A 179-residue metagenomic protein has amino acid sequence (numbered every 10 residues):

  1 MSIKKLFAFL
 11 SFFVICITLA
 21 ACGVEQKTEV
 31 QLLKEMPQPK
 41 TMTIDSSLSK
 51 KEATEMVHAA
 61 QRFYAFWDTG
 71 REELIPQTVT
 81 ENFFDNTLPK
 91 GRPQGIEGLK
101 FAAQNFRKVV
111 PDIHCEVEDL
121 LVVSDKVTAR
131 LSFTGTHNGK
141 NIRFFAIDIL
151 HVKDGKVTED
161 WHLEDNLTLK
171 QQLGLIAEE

Functional and structural regions predicted by a protein language model:
M1-L10: Bacterial N-terminal signal peptides that target proteins for export
L10-T18: Bacterial N-terminal signal peptides
G23-Q77, E178-E179: Short, low-complexity N-terminal intrinsically disordered segments enriched in polar/charged residues
K27-V30, F145-G174: Short beta-strand edge/turn micro-motifs at domain boundaries
E72-S124: A solvent-exposed, acidic/Ser-Thr-rich amphipathic alpha-helical stretch
K108-V109, T134-R143: Short, cysteine-centered beta-strand-loop-beta hairpins and adjacent loop/turn segments enriched in charged/polar
H114-C115, I142-I147: Short, surface-exposed coil-to-beta transition loops
S124-F133: A short hydrophobic beta-strand element
